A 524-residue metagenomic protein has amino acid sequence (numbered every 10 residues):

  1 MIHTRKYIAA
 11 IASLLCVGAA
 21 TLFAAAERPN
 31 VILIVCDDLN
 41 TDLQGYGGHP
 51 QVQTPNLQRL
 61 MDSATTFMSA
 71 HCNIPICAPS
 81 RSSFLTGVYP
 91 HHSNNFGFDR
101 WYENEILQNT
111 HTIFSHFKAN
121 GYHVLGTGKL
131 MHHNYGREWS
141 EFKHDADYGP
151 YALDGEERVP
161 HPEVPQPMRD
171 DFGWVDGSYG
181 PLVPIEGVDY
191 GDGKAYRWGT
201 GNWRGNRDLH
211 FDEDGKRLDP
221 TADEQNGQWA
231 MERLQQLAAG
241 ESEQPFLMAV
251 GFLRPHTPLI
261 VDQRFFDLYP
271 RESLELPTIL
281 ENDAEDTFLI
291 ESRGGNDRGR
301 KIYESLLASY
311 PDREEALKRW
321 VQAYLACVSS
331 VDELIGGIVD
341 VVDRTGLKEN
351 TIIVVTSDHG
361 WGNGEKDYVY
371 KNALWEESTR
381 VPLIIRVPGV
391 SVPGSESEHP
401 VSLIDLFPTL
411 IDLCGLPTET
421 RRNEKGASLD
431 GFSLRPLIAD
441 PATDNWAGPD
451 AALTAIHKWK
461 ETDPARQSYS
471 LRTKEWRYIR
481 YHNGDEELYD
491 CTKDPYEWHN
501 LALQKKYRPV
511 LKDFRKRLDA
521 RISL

Functional and structural regions predicted by a protein language model:
I2, A9, L15, A19-Y481 (+3 more regions): Formylglycine-dependent sulfatase
S523-L524: Short arginine-rich
